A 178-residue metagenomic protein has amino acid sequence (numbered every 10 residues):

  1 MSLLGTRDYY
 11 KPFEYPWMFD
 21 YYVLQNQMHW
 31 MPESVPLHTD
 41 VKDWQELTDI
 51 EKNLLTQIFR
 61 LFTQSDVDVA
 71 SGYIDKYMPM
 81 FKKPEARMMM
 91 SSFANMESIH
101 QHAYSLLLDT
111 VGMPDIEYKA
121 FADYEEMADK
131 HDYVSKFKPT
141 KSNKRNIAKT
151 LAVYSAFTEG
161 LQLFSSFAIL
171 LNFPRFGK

Functional and structural regions predicted by a protein language model:
M1-K178: Non-heme di-metal
